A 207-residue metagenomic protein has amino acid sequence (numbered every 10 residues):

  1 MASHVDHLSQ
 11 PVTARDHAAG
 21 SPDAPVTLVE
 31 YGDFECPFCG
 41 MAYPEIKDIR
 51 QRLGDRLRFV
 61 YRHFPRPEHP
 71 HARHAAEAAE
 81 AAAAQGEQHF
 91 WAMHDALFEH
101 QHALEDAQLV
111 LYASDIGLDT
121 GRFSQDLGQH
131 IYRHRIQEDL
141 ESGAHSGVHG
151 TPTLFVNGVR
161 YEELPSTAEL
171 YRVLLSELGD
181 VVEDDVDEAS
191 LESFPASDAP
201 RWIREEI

Functional and structural regions predicted by a protein language model:
M1-L8: N-proximal helix/coil linker or "cap" segments that precede and/or mark the start of modular domains
L8-V26, Q51: A short beta-strand-turn-helix
A24, G32, V186: Short metal-coordination and nucleic-acid-contact micro-motifs, chiefly zinc-binding Cys/His arrays
L28, C36, L154, S190: Conserved S/T- and glycine-rich ATP-binding loop of Class I adenylate-forming
V29, F34-S114: Structural alpha/beta surface segment adjacent to cysteine/selenocysteine redox centers across thiol/disulfide enzymes
Y31-G32, M41-D48, V110-E183, R204: C-terminal cap of thioredoxin/glutaredoxin-like
P37, P44, P65, P152-T153 (+2 more regions): Proline-centered helix-kink/hinge sites
G179-I207: A charge-rich, low-complexity, intrinsically flexible signal that marks solvent-exposed coils, linkers, repeats
